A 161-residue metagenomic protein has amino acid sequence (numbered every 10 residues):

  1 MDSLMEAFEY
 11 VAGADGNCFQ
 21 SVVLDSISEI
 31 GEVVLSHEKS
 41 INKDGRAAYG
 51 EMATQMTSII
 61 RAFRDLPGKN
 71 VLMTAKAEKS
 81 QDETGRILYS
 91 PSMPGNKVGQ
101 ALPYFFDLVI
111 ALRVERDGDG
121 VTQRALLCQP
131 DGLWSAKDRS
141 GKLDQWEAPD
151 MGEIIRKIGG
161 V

Functional and structural regions predicted by a protein language model:
M1-S21, D150-V161: Basic, amphipathic N-terminal segments that precede the first structured/catalytic domain
F8-Y10, F19, F63, Y89 (+2 more regions): Phenylalanine-focused residue identity feature
Y10-A14, I30-V33, L66, F105 (+1 more regions): Conserved, well-folded catalytic cores of nucleic-acid-processing and energy-transducing macromolecular machines
S21-A101: P-loop NTPase motor core
Y49-M52, G99-P103, R139-G141, I154-I158: Short, surface-exposed, polar/charged, turn-prone segments marking secondary-structure boundaries
M56-R64, L102-R116, G152-G160: Hydrophobic transmembrane alpha-helix bundles
K69-P149: Phosphate-binding/switch region of NTP-binding enzymes
